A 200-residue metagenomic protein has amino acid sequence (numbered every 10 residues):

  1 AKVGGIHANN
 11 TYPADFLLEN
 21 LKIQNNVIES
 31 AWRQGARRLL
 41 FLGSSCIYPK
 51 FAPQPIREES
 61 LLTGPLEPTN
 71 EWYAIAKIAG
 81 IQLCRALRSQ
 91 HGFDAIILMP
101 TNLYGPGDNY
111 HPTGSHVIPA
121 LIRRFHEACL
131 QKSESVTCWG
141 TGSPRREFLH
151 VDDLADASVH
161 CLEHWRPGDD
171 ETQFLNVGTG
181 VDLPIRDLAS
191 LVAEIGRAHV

Functional and structural regions predicted by a protein language model:
A1-N109: N-terminal Rossmann-like NAD(P)+-binding domain of SDR-like oxidoreductases, especially those catalyzing
S30, C161, I195: Short alpha-helical functional segments enriched in proximate histidine and acidic residues
S45, L121, G180: Conserved short acidic donor-positioning loop in nucleotide-sugar-dependent glycosyltransferases
T69-Y73, T101-H116, G140-D153, R166 (+1 more regions): Glycine-rich "substrate-gating" loop/helix at the edge of Rossmann-like oxidoreductase active sites
S89, L103, I118-V136, R146-L175 (+1 more regions): Alpha-helical substrate-binding/gating segment
F174, V181-D182: Conserved sequence/structural motifs within the catalytic ATP-binding
P184-G196: PAPS/PAP-binding and catalytic site of the sulfotransferase fold
A198-V200: Conserved small/polar residues in nucleotide/adenosyl-binding loops
